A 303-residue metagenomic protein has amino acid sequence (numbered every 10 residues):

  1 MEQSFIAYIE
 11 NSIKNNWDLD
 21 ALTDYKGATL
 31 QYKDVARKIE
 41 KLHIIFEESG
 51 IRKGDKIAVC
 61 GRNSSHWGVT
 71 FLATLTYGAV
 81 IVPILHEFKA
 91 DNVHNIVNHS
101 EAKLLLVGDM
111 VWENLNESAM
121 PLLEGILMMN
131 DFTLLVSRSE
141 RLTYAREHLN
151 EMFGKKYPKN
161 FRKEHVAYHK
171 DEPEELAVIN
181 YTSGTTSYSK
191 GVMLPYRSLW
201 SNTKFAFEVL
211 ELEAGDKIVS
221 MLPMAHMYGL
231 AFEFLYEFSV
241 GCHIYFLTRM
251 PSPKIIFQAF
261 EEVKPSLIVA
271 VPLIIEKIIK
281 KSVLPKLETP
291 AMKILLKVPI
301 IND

Functional and structural regions predicted by a protein language model:
Y8-Q31, T186: AMP-dependent adenylate-forming
W17-D18, R146-Y181, Y188, E211-K217: Conserved pre-ATP/AMP-binding loop-to-beta segment of ANL
D20-G50, D55-S64, G68-L72, K89-H94 (+1 more regions): Conserved AMP-binding/adenylate-forming core of the ANL superfamily
Q31-K33, Y168-H169, A177-S201: Conserved AMP-binding A3 loop
S49, T76-G154: Structural core segment of the AMP-binding/adenylate-forming
K56, R62-V82, H86-A90, N98-L104 (+3 more regions): A short helix-loop-beta submotif of the ANL/AMP-binding
W200-K217, M224-D303: Conserved AMP-binding/adenylation subdomain of ANL enzymes
